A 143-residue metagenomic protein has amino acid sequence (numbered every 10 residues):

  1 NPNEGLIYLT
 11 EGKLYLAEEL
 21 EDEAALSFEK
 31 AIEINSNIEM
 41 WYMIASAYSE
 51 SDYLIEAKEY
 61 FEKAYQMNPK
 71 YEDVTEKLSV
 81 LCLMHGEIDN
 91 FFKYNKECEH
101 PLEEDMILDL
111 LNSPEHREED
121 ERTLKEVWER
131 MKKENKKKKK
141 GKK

Functional and structural regions predicted by a protein language model:
P2, N35-S36, P69, L102-E103: Short coil turns that delineate tetratricopeptide repeat
L6-T10, E39-M43, D73-K77, M106-L111: Alpha-solenoid helical repeat scaffolds
A17, E50-S51, M84-H85, H116-R117: Register position in tetratricopeptide repeats
Y94-K143: Terminal, low-structured helical/coil segments at or just beyond the last alpha-helical repeat
